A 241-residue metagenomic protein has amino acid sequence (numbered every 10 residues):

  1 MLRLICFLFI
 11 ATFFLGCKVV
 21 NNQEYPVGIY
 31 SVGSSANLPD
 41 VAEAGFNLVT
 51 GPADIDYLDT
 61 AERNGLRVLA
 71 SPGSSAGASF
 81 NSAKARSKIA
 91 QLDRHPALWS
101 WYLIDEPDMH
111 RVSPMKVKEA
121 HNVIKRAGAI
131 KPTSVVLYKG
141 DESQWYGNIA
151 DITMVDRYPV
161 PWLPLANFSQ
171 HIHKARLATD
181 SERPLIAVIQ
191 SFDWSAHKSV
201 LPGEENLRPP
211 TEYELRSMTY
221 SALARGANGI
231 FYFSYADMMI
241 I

Functional and structural regions predicted by a protein language model:
L4-F13: Sec-dependent N-terminal signal peptides
K18-I241: Glycan-processing catalytic domains of CAZymes
